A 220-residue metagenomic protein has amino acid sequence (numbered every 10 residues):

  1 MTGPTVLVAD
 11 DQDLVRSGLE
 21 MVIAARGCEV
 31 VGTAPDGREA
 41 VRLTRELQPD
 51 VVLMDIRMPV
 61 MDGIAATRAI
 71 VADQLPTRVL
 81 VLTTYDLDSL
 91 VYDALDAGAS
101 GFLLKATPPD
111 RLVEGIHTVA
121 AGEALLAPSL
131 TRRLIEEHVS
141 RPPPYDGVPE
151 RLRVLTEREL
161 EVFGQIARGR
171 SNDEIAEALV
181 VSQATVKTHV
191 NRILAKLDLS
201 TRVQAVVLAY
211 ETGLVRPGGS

Functional and structural regions predicted by a protein language model:
D10, D55, T83: Active-site residues of response regulator receiver
V15, T33, M54, P59: The feature encodes the CheY-like receiver
D36-E39, V60-A65: Acidic catalytic/metal-coordinating carboxylates
R42, I64-P76: Short amphipathic alpha-helix used as the core "switch/output" element in two-component signaling
L47-L53: Active-site beta3 strand of CheY-like receiver
L90-D96, G101, A106-E157, E161 (+1 more regions): Short, flexible helix-to-coil linker/hinge segments that flank and couple to helix-turn-helix
G169-Q204: Recognition helix of helix-turn-helix DNA-binding domains
L194-S220: Basic, Lys/Arg-enriched C-terminal extension of HTH/homeodomain DNA-binding domains
